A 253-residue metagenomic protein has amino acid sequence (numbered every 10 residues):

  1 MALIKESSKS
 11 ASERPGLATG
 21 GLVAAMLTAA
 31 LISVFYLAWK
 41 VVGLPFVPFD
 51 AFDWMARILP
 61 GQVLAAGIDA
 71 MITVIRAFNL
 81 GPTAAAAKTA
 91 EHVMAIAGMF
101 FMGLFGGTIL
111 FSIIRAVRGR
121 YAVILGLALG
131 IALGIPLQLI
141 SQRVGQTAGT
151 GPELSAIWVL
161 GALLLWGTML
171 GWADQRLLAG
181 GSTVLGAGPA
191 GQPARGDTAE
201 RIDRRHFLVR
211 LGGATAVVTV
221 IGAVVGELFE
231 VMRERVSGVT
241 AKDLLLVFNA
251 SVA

Functional and structural regions predicted by a protein language model:
M1-R14: Short, Lys/Arg-rich, polar N-terminal cytosolic tail immediately upstream of the first transmembrane signal-anchor
T19-P45: N-terminal signal-anchor transmembrane alpha helix
V41, P45, W172-L185, A223-G238: Juxtamembrane/interface segments at transmembrane-helix termini
P48-T83: Extracytosolic (periplasmic/ER-lumenal) interhelical loops and adjacent juxtamembrane/interface segments of multi-pass
A70-M102: Individual transmembrane alpha-helix segments
A97-F105, Y121-G188: Membrane-embedded alpha-helical segments of integral membrane proteins
Q192-T215: N-terminal secretory signal peptides and thylakoid transit peptides that target proteins across membranes
L246-A253: Soluble catalytic regions of membrane-associated enzymes that act on cell-envelope and secretory-pathway components
